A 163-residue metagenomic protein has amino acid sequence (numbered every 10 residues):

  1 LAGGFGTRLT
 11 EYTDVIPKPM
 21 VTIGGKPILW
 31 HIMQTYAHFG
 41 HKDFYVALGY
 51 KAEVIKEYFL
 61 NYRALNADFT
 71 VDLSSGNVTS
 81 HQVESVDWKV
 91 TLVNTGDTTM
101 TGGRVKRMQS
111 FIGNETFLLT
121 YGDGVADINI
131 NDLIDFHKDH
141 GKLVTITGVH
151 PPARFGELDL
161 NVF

Functional and structural regions predicted by a protein language model:
L1-Y62, L92: N-terminal glycine-rich phosphate-binding loop and ensuing alpha1 helix
G25, V162-F163: Short loop segments at secondary-structure junctions
K56-V162: Conserved beta-loop-beta/alpha segment of the NTase-like Rossmann-fold superfamily that binds/positions NTPs
